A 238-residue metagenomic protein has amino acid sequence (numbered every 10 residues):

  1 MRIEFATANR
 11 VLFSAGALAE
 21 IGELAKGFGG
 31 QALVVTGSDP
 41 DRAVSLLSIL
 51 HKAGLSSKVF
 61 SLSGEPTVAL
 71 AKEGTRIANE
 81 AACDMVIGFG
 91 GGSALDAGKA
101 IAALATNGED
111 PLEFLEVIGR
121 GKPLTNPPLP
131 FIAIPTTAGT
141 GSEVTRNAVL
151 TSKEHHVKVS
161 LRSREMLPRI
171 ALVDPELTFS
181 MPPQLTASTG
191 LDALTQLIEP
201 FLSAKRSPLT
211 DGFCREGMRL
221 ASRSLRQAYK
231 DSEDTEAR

Functional and structural regions predicted by a protein language model:
M1-M85: ATP/NTP phosphate-donor binding region
A17-I21, R42-L46, L70-G74, A82 (+5 more regions): General structural feature for long, well-ordered alpha-helical segments within catalytic domains of soluble enzymes
A19-E20, D41-R42, A138-G141, T178-S180 (+1 more regions): Short, acidic Gly/Pro/Ser/Thr-rich loop/turn segments
G64-A71, D110-G121, R219-R238: A short, flexible low-complexity segment enriched in Lys/Arg and Gly/Pro that occurs in N-terminal basic tails
A69-V173: Glycine/threonine-rich beta-strand-loop-alpha-helix active-site module that forms ligand/phosphate-binding
N147-R238: Carboxylate- and glycine-rich phosphate/diphosphate-binding segment that chelates Mg2+/Mn2+
